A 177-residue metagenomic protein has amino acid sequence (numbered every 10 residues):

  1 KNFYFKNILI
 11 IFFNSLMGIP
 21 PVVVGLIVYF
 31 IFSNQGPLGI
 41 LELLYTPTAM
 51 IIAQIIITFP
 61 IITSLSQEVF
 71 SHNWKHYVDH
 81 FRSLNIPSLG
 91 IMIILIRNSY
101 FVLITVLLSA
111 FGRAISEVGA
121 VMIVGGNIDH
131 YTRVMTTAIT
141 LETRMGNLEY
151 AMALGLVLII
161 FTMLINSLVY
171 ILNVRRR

Functional and structural regions predicted by a protein language model:
K1-L9, S88, F101-V102, N147: Membrane-helix interface segments
K1-V28, V78: Cytoplasmic-entry segments and transmembrane alpha-helices of multi-pass inner-membrane transporters
F5, Q67-K75, R82-N85, L89-I94 (+1 more regions): C-terminal transmembrane helix and the adjacent membrane-cytosol boundary/short C-terminal tail of inner/organellar
F5, V24-I55, G125-I128: Membrane-interfacial helix termini and adjacent extracytoplasmic/periplasmic loops of multi-pass transporters
V22, L26, I62, M163-S167 (+1 more regions): Membrane-embedded alpha-helical segments of multi-pass transporters/permeases
P47-D79, L95, V106-A110, S167: Membrane-cytosol interface at the C-terminal ends of specific transmembrane alpha-helices in multi-pass membrane
L65-S66, S88-A120: Transmembrane alpha-helices
M122-M163, S167, I171: Interhelical loop and adjacent transmembrane-helix boundary motif in polytopic membrane transport permeases
